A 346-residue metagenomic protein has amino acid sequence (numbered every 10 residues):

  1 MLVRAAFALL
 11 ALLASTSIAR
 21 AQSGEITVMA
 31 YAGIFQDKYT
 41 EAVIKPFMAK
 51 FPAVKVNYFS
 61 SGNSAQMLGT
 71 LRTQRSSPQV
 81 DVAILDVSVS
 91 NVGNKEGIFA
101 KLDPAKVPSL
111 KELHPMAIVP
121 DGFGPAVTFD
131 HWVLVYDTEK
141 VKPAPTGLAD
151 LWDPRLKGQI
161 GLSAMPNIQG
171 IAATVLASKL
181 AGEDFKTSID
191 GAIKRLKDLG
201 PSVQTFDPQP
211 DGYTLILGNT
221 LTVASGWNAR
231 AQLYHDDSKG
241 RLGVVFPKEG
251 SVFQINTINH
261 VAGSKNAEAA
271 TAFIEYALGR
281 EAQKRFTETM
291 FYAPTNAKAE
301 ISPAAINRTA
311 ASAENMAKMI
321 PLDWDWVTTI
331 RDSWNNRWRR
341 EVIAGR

Functional and structural regions predicted by a protein language model:
S17-A21: Sec/Tat signal peptide C-region and signal peptidase I cleavage site
Q22-V89: Early extracytoplasmic/lumenal segment of secretory-pathway proteins
A30-T40, S64, Q79-V80, I84-T220: Extracytoplasmic ligand-binding site segments that recognize negatively charged/polar headgroups
V89-V92, L217, T222-R241: A ligand-binding cleft/hinge motif common to bilobed small-molecule-binding domains
D130, I193-L199, S238-A262, A297-E300: Periplasmic-binding protein-like
V133-K140, L176-K179, Q254-A267, R285: A bilobed periplasmic-binding-protein/Venus flytrap-type ligand-binding module shared by bacterial periplasmic
V261-M319: Mature extracytoplasmic/periplasmic domains
M316-R346: Conserved C-terminal helix/tail region of periplasmic/extracytoplasmic solute-binding proteins
